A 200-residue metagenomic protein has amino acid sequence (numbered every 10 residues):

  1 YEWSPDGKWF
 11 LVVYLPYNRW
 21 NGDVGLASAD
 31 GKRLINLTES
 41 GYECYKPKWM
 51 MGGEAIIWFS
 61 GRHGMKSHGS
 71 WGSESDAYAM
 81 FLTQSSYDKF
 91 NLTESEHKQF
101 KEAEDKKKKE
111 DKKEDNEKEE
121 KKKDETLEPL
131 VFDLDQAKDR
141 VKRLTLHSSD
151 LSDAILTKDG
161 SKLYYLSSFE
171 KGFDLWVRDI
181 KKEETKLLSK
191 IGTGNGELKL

Functional and structural regions predicted by a protein language model:
Y1, V24-L26, A77-A79, P129 (+4 more regions): Hydrophobic beta-strand positions in blades of beta-propellers and related beta-sheet-rich domains
Y1-F10, P47-I56, A154-K162, E197-L200: Blade-terminus and WD-like Trp-Asp/Gly-His loop motifs, strongest in beta-propeller folds
P5-K8, V13-G25, T38-Y45, G52-K123 (+1 more regions): A flexible loop/linker signature enriched in serine peptidases of the S9 family
S28-K32, L82-T83, I180-E183: Short loop/turn segments that connect beta-strands within beta-propeller blades
R33-T38, K142-T145, E184-S189: A short beta-strand motif characteristic of beta-propeller blades
S40-Y45, S148-L151, I191-G196: Short coil/turn segments at the loop-to-beta-strand junctions that recur within blades of beta-propeller repeat folds
P129-S148: A short helix->beta-strand "capping" segment at the edge of beta-propeller domains
L156-L200: Cationic-aromatic interfacial patches
